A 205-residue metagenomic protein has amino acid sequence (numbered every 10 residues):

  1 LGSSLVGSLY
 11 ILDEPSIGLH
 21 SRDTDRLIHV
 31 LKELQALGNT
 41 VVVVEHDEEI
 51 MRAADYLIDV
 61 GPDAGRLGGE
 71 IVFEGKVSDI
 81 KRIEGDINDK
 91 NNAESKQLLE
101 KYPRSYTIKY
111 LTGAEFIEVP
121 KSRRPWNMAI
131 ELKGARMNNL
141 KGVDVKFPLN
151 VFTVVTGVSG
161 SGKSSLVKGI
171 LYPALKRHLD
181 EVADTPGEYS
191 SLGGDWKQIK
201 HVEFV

Functional and structural regions predicted by a protein language model:
L1-V205: Conserved phosphate-binding elements of NTP-dependent enzyme cores
